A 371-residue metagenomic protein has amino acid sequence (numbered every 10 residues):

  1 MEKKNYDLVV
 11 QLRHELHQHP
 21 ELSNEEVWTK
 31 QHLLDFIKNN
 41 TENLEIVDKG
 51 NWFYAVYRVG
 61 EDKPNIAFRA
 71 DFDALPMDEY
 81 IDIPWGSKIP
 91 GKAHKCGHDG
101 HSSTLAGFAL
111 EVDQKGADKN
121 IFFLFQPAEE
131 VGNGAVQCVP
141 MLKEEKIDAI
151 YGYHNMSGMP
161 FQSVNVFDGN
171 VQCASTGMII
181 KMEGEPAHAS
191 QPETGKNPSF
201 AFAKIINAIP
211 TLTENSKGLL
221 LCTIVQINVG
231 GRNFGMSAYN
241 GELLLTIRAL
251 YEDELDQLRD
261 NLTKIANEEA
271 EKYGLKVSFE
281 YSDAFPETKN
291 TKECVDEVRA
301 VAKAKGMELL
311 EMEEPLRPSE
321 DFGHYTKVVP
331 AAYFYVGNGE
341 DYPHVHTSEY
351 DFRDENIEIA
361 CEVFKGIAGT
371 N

Functional and structural regions predicted by a protein language model:
M1-H94, S103-K119: Acidic/His- and Gly-rich active-site-bordering loop/insert found across diverse amide/peptide-bond hydrolases
L16, F68, H98, F123 (+7 more regions): Divalent metal-coordination and catalytic microenvironments
E21, D71-D73, A128, M156 (+3 more regions): Active-site beta-loop-alpha junctions enriched in small/polar residues
N24, K63, S103, N133-G134 (+4 more regions): Residues that form or flank phosphate/diphosphate-binding pockets in enzymes that use nucleotide phosphates
F53, L75-M77, D82-A93, D99-G100 (+3 more regions): Histidine/acidic-residue-rich, glycine-tolerant segments that coordinate divalent metal ions
A67-R69, H154, M178, Y333-G339: Non-cysteine beta-strand/loop elements that form the S-adenosyl-L-methionine
A203-N371: Metal-dependent amide/peptide-bond hydrolase catalytic core, centered on the "pita-bread" metallohydrolase fold
